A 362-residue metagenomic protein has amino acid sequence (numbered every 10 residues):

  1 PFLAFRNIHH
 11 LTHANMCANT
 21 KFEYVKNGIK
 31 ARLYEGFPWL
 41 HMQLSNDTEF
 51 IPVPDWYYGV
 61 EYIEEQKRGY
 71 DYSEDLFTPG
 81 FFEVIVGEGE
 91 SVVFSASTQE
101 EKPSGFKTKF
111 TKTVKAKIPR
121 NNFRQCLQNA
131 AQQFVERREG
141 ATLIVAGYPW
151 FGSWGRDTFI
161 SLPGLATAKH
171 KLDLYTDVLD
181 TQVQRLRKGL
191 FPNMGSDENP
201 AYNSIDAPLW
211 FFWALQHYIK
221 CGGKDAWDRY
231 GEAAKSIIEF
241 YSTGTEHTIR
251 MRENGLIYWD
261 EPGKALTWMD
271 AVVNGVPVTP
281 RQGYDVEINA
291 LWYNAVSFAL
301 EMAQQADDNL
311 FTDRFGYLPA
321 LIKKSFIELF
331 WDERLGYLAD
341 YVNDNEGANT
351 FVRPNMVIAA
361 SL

Functional and structural regions predicted by a protein language model:
P1-L362: Acidic, mature catalytic/reactive cores of soluble proteins
